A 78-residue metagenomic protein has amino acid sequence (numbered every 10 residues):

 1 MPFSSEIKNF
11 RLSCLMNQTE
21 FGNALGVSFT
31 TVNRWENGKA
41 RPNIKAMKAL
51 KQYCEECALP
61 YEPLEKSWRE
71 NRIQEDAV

Functional and structural regions predicted by a protein language model:
M1, R11-S13, R41: Short amphipathic helical patch at the helix-1/turn junction of helix-turn-helix
S5-E20, A49, D76: Short basic helix-loop element that most often maps to the first helix and adjoining turn of HTH DNA-binding modules
L15-N33: Short alpha-helical DNA-recognition segment
S28, K39, C57, N71: The DNA-recognition helices of helix-turn-helix-type DNA-binding domains
K39-Q52: Short, basic-rich loop-to-helix N-cap that marks the start of a DNA-contacting helix
I44, P60-V78: Short, charged recognition helix plus adjacent turn of helix-turn-helix-like nucleic-acid-binding domains
